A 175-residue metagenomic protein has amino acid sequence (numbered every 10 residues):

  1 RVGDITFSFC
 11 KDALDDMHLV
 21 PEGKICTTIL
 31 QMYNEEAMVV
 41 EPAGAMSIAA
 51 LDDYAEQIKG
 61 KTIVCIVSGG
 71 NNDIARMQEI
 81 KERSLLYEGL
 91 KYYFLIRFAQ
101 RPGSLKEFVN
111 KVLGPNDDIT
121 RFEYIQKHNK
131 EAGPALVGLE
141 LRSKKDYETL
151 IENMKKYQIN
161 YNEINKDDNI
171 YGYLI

Functional and structural regions predicted by a protein language model:
R1, L14, Y33, A37 (+3 more regions): Generic secondary-structure transition motif, activating predominantly at the C-termini of alpha-helices
R1-V2, P21-I25, G44-M46, V67-N72 (+3 more regions): Glycine-rich beta-alpha junction loops
V2-K61: Active-site-adjacent helical/loop segments in soluble small-molecule enzymes
V2-S8, T62-S68, S104-N110: Short, mixed-charge, low-aromatic patches
S8, D15-H18, A37-M38, K61-C65 (+4 more regions): Structural motif
D12, T27, Q31, C65 (+3 more regions): Charged/polar, solvent-exposed surface patches and flexible loops
D52-R83: Catalytic phosphate/nucleotide-handling subdomain of diverse soluble enzymes
I74-I175: A conserved regulatory-domain signal marking ACT and ACT-like small-molecule sensing domains and adjacent regulatory
